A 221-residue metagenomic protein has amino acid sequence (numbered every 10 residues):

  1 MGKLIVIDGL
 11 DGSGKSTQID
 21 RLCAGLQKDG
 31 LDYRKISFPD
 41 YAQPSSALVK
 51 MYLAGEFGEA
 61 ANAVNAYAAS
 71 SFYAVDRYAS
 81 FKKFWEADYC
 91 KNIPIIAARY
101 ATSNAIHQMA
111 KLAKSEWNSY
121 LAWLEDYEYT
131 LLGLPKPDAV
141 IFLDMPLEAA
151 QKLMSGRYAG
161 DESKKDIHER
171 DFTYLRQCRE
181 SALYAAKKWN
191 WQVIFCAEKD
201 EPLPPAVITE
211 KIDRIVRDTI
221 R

Functional and structural regions predicted by a protein language model:
M1-L4: Pre-Walker A (Motif I) flank of P-loop NTPase domains
I7: Hydrophobic anchor at the beta1->P-loop junction of P-loop NTPases
L10: P-loop (Walker A) phosphate-binding loop of NTP-binding proteins
K15: Conserved lysine of the Walker
Q18: Hydrophobic positions on the alpha1 helix immediately C-terminal to the Walker A/P-loop
C23, E148-R221: NTP-dependent small-molecule kinase module
L31-D126, T130-L132: ATP-dependent small-molecule kinase phosphotransfer cores that center on conserved nucleotide phosphate-binding segments
T102-E180: A glycine- and Lys/Arg-enriched "phosphate-lid" helix/loop adjacent to the NTP-binding pocket of small-molecule kinases
